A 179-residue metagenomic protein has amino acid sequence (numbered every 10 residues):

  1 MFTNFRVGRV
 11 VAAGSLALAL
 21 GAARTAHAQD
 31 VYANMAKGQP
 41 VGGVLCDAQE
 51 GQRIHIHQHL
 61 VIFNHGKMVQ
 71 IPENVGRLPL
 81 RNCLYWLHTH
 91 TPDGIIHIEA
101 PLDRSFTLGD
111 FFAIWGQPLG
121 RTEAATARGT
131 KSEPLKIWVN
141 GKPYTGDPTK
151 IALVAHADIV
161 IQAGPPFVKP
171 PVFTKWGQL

Functional and structural regions predicted by a protein language model:
F2-A12: Bacterial N-terminal signal peptides that target proteins for export
V11-G21: Bacterial N-terminal signal peptides
A26-L179: Ubiquitin-like/PB1-type beta-grasp interaction modules and other compact soluble beta-rich domains
